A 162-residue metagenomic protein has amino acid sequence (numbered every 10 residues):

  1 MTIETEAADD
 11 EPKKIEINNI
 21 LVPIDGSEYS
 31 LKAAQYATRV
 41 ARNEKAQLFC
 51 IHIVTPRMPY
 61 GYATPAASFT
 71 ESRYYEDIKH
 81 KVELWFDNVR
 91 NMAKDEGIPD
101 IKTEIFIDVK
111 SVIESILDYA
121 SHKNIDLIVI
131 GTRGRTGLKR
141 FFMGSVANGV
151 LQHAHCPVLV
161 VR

Functional and structural regions predicted by a protein language model:
M1-A8, Y119-R162: Gly/Ser-rich helix-loop-strand patches that form or flank binding pockets for ribonucleotide-derived cofactors
M1-I15, N91-I128: Structural beta-alpha unit
E11-T70, K94-E96: Small/aliphatic-rich secondary-structure junction motif
A37, V89, I116, V150: Aromatic/hydrophobic pocket-lining residues that form π-stacking "cages" and hydrophobic walls in ligand
A46-Q47, P99, I125, C156: Short glycine/serine/threonine/alanine-rich loop segments
I51, K102-F106, L159: General small-molecule cofactor/ligand-binding pocket signal
F69-L84: A short acidic, glycine-rich active-site loop that binds or catalyzes chemistry on phosphate/adenosine moieties
